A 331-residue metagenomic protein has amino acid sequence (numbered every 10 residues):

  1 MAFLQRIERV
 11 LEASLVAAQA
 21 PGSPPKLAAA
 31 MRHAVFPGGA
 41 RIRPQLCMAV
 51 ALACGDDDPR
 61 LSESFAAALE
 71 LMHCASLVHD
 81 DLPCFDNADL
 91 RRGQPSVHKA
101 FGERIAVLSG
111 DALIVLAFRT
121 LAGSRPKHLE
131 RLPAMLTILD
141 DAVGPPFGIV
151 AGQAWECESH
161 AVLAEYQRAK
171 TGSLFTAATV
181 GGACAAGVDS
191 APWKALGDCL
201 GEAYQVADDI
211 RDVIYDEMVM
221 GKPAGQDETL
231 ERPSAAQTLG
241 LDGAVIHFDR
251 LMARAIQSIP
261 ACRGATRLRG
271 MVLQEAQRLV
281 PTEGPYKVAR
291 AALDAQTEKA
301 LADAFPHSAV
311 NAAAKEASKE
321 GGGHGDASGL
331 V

Functional and structural regions predicted by a protein language model:
M1-A18: N-terminal amphipathic/basic leader segments beginning at the initiator methionine
V10-A13, A191, C262, S308 (+1 more regions): Compositionally biased, intrinsically disordered low-complexity segments
L11, L15, T120, Y204 (+1 more regions): Phosphate/pyrophosphate-binding loop motifs in nucleotide- or prenyl diphosphate-using proteins
A20-P260, G264-Q277, L293: Mg2+-dependent prenyl diphosphate-binding active-site environment of isoprenoid biosynthetic enzymes
A29, A265-V331: Short, amphipathic C-terminal "tail helix"
